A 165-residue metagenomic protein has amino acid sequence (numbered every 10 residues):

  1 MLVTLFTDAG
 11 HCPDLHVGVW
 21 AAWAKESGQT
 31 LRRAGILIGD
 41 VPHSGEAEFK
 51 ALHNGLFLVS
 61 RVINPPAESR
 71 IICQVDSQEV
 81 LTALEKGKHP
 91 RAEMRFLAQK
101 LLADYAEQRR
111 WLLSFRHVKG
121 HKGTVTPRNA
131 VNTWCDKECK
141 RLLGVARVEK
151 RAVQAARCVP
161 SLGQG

Functional and structural regions predicted by a protein language model:
M1-E46, K50, F57-V62, K137: RNase H-like nuclease fold core
L2-V3, G28-I38, S60-S69, L84 (+2 more regions): Intrinsically disordered, low-complexity regions
D8, A21, R91-D104, C139 (+2 more regions): Proteins with a high burden of low-complexity, intrinsically disordered sequence enriched in S/T/G/P/A and R, requiring
H11-H16, L52-T133: RNase H catalytic domain
G45-F49, W111-K122, Q154-Q164: Noncatalytic linker/hinge segments flanking ATPase motor cores
